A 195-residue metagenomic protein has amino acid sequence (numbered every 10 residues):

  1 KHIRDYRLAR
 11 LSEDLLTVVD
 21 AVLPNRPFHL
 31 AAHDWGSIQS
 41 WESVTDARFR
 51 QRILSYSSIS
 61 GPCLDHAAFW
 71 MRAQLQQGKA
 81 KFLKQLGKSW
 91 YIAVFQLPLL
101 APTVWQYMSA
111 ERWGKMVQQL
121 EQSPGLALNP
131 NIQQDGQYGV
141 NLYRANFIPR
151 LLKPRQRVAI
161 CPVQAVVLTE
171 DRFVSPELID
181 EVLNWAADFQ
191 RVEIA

Functional and structural regions predicted by a protein language model:
H2-A31, I38-E193: Flexible "cap/lid" subdomain of the alpha/beta-hydrolase fold that forms the substrate-access gate
